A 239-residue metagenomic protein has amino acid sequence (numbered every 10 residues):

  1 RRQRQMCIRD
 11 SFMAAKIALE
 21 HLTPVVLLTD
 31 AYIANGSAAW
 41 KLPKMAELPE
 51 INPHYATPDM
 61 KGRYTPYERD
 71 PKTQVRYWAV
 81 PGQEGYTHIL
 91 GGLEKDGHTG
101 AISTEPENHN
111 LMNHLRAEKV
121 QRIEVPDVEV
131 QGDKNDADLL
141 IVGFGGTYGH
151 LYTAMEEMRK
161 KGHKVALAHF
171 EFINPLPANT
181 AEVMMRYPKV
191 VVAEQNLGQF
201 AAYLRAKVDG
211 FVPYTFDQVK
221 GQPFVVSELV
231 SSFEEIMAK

Functional and structural regions predicted by a protein language model:
Q3-I8: Short, small-residue-biased leader/transition segments that mark boundaries at the very start of proteins
S11-M13: Short alpha-helical segments and helix-capping/turn motifs at coil-helix boundaries
A15-K239: Flexible, low-complexity linker and terminal segments
